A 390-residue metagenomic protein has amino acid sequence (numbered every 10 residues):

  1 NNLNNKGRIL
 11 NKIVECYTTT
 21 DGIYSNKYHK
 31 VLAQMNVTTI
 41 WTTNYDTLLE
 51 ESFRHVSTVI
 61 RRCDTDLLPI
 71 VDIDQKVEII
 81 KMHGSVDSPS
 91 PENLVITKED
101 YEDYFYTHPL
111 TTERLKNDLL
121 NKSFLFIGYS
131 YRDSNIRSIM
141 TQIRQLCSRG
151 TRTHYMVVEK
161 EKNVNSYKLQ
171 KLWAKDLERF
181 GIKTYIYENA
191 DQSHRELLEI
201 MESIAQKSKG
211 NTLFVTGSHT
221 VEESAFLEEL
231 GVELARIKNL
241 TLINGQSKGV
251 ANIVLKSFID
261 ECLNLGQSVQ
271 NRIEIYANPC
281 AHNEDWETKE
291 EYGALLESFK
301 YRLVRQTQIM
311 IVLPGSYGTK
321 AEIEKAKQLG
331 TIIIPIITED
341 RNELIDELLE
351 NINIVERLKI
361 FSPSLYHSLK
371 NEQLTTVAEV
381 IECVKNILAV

Functional and structural regions predicted by a protein language model:
N1-E15, L67-I73, E261, L265: A phosphate-binding glycine/aspartate-rich beta-alpha loop in the early core of alpha/beta enzymes
N1-Q34, T38-W41, D46-S57, K116 (+1 more regions): Gly/serine-rich nucleotide phosphate-binding loop at the start of the catalytic core of nucleotide/ADP-ribose-handling
E15-G22, E99-T107, T220, W286-Y292 (+1 more regions): Short, flexible loop segments at the rims of nucleotide/cofactor-binding pockets, characterized by
K27-N36, V56-V59, L67-K76, P89 (+3 more regions): SIR2/sirtuin-family catalytic core signature
N44, K98-K162, L242-Q246, T307-E324 (+1 more regions): Glycine-rich anion-binding loop/nest that anchors nucleotide
I79-T111, E290-F299: Glycine-rich phosphate- or other oxyanion-binding loops that anchor nucleotides, phosphorylated ligands
G210-H219: Short, hydrophobic/glycine-enriched beta-strand segments
V221-I387: Acidic/glycine-enriched connector segments
